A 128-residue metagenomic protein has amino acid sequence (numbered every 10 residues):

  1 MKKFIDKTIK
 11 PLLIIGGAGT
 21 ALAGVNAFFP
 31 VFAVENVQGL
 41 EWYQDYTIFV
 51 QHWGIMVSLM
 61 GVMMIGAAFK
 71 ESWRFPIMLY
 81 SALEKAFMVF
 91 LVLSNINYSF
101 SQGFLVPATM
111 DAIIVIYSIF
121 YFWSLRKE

Functional and structural regions predicted by a protein language model:
M1-G19: Cytosolic juxtamembrane helix and N-cap/initiation of the first transmembrane helix
K2-D6, F29-Q51: Interfacial loop at the N-terminal end of multi-pass membrane proteins
G17-E35: Transmembrane alpha-helix/helix-exit interface in multi-pass inner-membrane proteins
A18-A23, Y46-F69, A82-A86: Core segments of alpha-helical transmembrane spans in multipass integral membrane proteins
Q38-D45, P76, F100-M110: Non-cytosolic membrane-interface motifs at loop->transmembrane helix junctions
I77-V92: Hydrophobic alpha-helical membrane segments
V89-V106, W123: Membrane-helix boundary connector in multi-pass membrane proteins
I113-E128: Membrane-water interface at the C-terminal end of transmembrane alpha helices
